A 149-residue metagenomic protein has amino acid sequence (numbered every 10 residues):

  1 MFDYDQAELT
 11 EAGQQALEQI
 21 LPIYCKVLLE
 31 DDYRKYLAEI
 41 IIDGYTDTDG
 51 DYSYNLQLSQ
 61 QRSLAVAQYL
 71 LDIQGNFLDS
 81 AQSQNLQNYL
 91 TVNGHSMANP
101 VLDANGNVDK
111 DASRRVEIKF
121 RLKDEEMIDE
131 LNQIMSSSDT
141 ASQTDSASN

Functional and structural regions predicted by a protein language model:
D3, A7-L9, Q14, I41-E130 (+2 more regions): Periplasmic OmpA-like peptidoglycan-binding domain that tethers envelope proteins to the cell wall
E11-L37: Extracytoplasmic beta-rich ectodomain segments of secreted or membrane-anchored proteins
S142-N149: Long, low-complexity, intrinsically disordered segments
